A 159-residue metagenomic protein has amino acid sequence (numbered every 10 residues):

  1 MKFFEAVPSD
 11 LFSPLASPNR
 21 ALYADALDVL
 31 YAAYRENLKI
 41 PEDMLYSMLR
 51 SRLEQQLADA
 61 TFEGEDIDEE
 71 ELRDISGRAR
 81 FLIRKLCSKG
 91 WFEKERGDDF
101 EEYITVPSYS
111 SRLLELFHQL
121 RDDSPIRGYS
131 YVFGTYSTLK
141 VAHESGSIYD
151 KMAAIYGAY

Functional and structural regions predicted by a protein language model:
M1-A24: Intrinsically disordered, low-complexity serine/threonine- and proline-rich regulatory segments
A21-K39: Positively charged, polyanion-binding regions of nucleic-acid-associated proteins
V29-Y34, L49, L86, L120: Generic structural signal for hydrophobic core residues of well-folded globular domains
E36-E70: Short acidic, hydrophobic short linear motifs in intrinsically disordered regions
T61-D66, R96-I104: Short, glycine/acidic-rich hinge or "gate" loops at secondary-structure transitions that mediate conformational
G77-R84: Short, hydrophobic-biased segments on the C-terminal half of alpha helices that form "recognition helices"
R84-D98: A short, conserved structural fragment
D98-Y159: Extended alpha-helical scaffolds
